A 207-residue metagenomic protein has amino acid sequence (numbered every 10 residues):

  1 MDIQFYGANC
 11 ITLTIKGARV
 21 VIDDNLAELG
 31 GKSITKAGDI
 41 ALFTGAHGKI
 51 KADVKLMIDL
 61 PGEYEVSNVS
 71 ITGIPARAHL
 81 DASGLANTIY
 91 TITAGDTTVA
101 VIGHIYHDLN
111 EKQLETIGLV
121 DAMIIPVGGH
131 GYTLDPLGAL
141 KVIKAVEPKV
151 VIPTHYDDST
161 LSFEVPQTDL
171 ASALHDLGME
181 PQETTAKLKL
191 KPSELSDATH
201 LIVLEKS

Functional and structural regions predicted by a protein language model:
M1-K16, L60-H79, P192-S196, I202-S207: Zn-dependent metallo-beta-lactamase
M1-L29, G84-G103, A122: Conserved beta-strand hairpin/beta-sheet module of binuclear metal-dependent hydrolase folds, prominently
Q4, S83-G84, V150-S207: Binuclear metal-ion centers of metallo-dependent hydrolases, dominated by the metallo-beta-lactamase
L13, A41, I71, H104 (+1 more regions): Divalent metal-coordination and catalytic microenvironments
D24-L26, A46, A76-A78, G103-Y106 (+3 more regions): Active-site metal-binding loops of divalent metal-dependent hydrolases
A27-E65, E115-I124: Active-site metal-binding motif and surrounding structural segment of the metallo-beta-lactamase
K51-A100: Portal/gating segments that form or line small-molecule/metal binding sites
D81-V146: Active-site-proximal loop/helix segments of hydrolase catalytic cores
